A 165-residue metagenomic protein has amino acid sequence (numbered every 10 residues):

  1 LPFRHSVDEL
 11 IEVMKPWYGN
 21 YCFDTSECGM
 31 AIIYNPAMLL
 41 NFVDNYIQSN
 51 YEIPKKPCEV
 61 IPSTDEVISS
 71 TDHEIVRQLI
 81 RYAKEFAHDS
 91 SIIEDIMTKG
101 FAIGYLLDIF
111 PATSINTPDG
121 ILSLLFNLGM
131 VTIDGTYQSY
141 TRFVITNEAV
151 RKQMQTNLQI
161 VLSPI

Functional and structural regions predicted by a protein language model:
L1-D44, I96: Amphipathic alpha-helical segments of the small helical/lid subdomains adjacent to P-loop NTPase cores
Y34, L39-F42, Y46-I165: Extended alpha-helical interface modules used as scaffolds for assembling large macromolecular complexes
